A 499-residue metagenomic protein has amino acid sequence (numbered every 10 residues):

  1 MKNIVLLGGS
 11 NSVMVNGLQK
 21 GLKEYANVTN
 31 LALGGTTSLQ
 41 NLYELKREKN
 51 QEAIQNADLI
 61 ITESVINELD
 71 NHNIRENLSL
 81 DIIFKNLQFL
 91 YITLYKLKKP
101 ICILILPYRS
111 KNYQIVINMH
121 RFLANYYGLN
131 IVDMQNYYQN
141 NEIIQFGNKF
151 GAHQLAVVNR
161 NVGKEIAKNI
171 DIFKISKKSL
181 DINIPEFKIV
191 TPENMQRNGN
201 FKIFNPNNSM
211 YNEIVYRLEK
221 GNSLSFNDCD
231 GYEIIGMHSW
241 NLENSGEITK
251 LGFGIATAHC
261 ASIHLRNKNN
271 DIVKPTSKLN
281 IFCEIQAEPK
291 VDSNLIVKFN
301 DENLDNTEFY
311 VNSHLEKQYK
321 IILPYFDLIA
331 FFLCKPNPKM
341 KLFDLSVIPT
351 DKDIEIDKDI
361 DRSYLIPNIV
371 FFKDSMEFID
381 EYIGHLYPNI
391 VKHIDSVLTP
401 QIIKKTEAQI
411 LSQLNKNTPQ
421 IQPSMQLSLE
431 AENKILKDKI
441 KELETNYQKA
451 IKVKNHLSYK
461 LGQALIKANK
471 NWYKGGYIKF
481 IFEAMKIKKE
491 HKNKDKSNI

Functional and structural regions predicted by a protein language model:
M1-N56, V215-R217, N227-V273, L295: Serine-esterase "nucleophile elbow" of acetyl-processing enzymes
N3, M14, K23, N30 (+1 more regions): Histidine-centered active-site loop/cap adjacent to the catalytic His in serine esterases/O-acetyl transfer systems
N41-I82: Oxyanion-hole/transition-state-stabilizing segment in secreted/luminal serine hydrolases and related acyltransferases
E63-N67, Q88-R121: Active-site segments of SGNH/GDSL-like serine hydrolases that catalyze O-acetyl group transfer/hydrolysis on lipids
C102-I105, I115-N148, N161-F173: Extracellular serine-dependent O-acyl
I172-G231, H238-D271, N280, L304 (+1 more regions): Glycan-recognition and processing domains
N267-N294, D301-D305: Beta-sandwich interaction modules
L386-I499: Boundary detector for helix-to-coil junctions that initiate low-complexity/charged tails
